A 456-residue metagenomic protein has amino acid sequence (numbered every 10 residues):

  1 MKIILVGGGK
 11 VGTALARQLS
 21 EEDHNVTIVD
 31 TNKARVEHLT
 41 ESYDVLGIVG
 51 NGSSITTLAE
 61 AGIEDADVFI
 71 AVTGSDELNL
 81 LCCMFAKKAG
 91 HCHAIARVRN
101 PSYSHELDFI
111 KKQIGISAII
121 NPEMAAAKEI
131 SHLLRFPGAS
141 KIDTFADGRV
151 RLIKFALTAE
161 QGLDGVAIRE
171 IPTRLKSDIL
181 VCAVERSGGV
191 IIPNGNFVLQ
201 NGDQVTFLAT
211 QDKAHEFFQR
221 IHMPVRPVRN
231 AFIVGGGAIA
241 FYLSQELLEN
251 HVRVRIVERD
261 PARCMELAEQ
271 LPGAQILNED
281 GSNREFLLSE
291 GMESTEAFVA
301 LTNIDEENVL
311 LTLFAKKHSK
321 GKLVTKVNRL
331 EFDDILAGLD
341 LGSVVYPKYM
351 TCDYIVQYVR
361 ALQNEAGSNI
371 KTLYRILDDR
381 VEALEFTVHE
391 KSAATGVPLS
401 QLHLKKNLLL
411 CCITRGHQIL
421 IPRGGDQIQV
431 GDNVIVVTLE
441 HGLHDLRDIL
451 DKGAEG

Functional and structural regions predicted by a protein language model:
M1-G456: Cytosolic regulatory regions of ion transport systems
